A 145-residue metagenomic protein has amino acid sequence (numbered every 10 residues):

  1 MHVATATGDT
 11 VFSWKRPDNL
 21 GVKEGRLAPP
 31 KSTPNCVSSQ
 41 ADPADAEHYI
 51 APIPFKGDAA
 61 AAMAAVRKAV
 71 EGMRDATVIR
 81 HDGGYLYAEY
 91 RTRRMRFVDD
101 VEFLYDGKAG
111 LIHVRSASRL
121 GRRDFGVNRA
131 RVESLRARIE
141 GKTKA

Functional and structural regions predicted by a protein language model:
H2-A145: Ser/Thr-rich, low-complexity intrinsically disordered terminal regions
